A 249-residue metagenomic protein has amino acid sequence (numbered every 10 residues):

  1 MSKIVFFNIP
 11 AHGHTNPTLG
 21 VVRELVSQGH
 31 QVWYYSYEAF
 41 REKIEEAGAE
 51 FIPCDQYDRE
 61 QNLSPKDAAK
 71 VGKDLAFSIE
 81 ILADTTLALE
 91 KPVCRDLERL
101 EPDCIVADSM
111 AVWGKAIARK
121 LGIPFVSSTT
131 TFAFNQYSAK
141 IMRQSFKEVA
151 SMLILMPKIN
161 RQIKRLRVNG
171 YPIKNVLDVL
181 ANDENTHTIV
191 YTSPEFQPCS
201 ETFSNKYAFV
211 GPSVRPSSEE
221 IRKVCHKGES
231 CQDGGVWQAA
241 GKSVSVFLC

Functional and structural regions predicted by a protein language model:
M1-H12, V21: Nucleotide-activated donor-dependent transferases that construct or modify glycoconjugates
S2, S27-W33, Y37-K242: Nucleotide-sugar-dependent glycosyltransferase catalytic domains
G13-N16, S218: Short N-terminal binding/cap micro-motifs at the start of the first secondary-structure element
T15-Q28, F40: Short amphipathic alpha-helix
F247-C249: C-terminal, well-structured subdomains that either form a transmembrane helix-short loop-helix hairpin in multi-pass
